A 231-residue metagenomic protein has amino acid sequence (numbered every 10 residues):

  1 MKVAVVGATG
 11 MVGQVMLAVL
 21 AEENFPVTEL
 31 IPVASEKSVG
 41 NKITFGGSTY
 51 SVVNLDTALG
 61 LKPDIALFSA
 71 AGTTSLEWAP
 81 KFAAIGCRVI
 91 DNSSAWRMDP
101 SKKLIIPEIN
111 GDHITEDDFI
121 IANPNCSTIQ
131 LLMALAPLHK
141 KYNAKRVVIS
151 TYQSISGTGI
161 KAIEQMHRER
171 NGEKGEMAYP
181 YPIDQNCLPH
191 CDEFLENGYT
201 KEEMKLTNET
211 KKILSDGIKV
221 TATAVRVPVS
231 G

Functional and structural regions predicted by a protein language model:
M1-I183, G198, K219-V220: N-terminal Rossmann-like NAD(P) cofactor-binding subdomain of oxidoreductases, focused on the glycine-rich
P182-G231: Contiguous C-terminal substrate-recognition/catalytic subdomains in enzyme active sites
